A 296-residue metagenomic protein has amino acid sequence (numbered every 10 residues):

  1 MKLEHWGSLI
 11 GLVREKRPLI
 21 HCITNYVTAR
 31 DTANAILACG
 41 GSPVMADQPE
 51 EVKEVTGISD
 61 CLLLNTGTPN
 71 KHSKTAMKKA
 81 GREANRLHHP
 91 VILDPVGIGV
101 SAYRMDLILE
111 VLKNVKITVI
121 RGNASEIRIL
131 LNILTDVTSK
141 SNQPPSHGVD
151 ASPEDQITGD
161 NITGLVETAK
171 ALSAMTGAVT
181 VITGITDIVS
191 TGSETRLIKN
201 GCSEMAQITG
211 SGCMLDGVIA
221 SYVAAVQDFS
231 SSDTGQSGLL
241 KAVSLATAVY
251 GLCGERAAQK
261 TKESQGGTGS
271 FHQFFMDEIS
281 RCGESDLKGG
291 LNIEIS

Functional and structural regions predicted by a protein language model:
M1-M45: Glycine-rich phosphate/adenosyl-contacting loop at the front of the ribokinase-like
E4, S231-T234, G251-S296: Charged C-terminal helix
A35-H88: Active-site cofactor/substrate anionic-group-binding motifs, chiefly glycine- and Lys/Arg-rich phosphate-binding loops
P69-H72, G97-S101, I188, M205: Short, small-residue-enriched loops and turns at beta-alpha junctions that line or gate enzyme active sites
S73-G122: Glycine/small-residue-rich loop that forms an oxyanion/phosphate-binding "nest" at active or ligand-binding sites
R104-T195: Conserved phosphate/ATP/ADP-binding segment of small-molecule kinases
I129, T209-D233, G238-A248: Short, small-residue alpha-helix embedded
I198-G210: Short pre-catalytic strand/loop immediately N-terminal to key active-site residues, enriched for Gly-Thr
